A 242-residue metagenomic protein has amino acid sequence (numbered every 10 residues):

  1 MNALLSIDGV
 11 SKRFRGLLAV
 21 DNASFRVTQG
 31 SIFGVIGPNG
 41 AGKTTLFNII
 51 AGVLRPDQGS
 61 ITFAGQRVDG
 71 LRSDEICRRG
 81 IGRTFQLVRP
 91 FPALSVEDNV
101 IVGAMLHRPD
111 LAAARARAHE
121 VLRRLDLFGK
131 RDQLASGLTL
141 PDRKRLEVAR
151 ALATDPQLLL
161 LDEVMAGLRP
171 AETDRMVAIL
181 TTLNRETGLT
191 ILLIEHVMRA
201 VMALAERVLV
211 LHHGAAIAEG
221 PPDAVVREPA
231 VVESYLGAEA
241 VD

Functional and structural regions predicted by a protein language model:
N2-D242: Glycine-rich phosphate-binding loops of nucleotide-dependent enzymes
